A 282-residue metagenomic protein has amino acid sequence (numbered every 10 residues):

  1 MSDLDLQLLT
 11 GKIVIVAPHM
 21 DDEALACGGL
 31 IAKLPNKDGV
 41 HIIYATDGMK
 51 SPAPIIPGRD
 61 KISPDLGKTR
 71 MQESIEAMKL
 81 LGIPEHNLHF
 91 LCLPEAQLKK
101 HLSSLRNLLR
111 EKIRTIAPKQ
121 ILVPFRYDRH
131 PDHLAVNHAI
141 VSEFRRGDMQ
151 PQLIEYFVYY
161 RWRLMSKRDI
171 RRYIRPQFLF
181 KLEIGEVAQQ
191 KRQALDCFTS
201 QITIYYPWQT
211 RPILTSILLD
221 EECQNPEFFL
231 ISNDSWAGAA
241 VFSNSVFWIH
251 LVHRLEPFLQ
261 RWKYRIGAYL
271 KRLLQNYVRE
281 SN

Functional and structural regions predicted by a protein language model:
M1-V14, H41, I62-D65, K79-L80 (+3 more regions): Metal-dependent de-N-acetylase/amidase catalytic core
L6-D65: ATP-dependent adenylation/pyrophosphate-handling site
G48-L88: Glycine-rich phosphate-binding loop and adjoining beta1-alpha1-beta2 segment of Rossmann-like nucleotide-binding folds
